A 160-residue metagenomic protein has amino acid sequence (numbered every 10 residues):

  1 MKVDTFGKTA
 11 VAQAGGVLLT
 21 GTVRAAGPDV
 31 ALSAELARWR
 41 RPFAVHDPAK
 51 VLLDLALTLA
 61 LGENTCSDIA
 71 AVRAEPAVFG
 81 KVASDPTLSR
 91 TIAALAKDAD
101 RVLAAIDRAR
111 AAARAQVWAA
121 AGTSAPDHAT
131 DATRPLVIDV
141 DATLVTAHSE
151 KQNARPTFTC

Functional and structural regions predicted by a protein language model:
M1-C160: Dynamic "connector" segments at or just before major functional cores
